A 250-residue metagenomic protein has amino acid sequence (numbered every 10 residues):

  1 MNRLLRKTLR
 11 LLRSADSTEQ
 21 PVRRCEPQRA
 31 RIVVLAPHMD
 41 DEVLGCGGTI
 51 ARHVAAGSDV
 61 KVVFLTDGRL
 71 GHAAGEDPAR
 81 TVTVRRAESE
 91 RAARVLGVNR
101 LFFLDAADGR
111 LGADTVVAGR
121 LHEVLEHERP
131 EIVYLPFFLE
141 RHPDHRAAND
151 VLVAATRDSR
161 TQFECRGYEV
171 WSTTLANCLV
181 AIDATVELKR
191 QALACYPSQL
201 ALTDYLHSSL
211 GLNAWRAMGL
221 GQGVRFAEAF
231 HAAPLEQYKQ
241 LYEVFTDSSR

Functional and structural regions predicted by a protein language model:
M1-M39, V43-G167, A194, A214 (+3 more regions): Active-site beta-strand->loop->alpha-helix modules in alpha/beta enzyme cores, enriched in Gly/His/Asp(Glu)
D108-G112, T173-T174, Y238-K239: A short acidic, often aromatic-flanked loop/helix-cap motif at beta-alpha or helix-coil junctions that lines enzyme
V170-A181: Phosphate-binding/catalytic loops
T174, L212-W215: A short structural micro-motif
V186-L210: A charged, well-structured terminal subsegment
P234-R250: Tryptophan-rich aromatic "cage" segments
